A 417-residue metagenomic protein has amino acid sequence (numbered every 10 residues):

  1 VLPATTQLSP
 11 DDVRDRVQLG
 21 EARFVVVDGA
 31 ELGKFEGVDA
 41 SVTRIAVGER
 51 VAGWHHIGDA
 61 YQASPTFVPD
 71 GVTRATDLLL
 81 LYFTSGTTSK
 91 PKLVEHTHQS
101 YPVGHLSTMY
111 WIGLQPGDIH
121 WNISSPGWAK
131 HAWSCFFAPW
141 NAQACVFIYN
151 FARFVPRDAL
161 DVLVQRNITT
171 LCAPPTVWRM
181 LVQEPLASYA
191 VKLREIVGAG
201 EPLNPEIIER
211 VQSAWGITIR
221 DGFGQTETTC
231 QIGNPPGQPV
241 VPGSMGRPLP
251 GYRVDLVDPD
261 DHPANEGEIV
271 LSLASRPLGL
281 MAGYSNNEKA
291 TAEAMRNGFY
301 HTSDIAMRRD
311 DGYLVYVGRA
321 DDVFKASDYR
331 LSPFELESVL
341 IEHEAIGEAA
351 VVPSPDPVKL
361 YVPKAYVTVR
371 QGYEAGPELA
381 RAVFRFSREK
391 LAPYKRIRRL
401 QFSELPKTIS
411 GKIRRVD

Functional and structural regions predicted by a protein language model:
L2-D15, G29-E31, S124-S125, A144-Q165 (+2 more regions): ATP-dependent adenylate-forming carboxylate-activation enzymes
L8, D15-R16, R23-D28, L171 (+4 more regions): AMP-binding/adenylate-forming catalytic core of the ANL superfamily
F24, A30-A75: ANL superfamily adenylate-forming
V51-A52, Q62-F83, S89-K90, G113-I119: Conserved pre-ATP/AMP-binding loop-to-beta segment of ANL
P102-N122, P126-T169, E184: Conserved AMP-binding/adenylation subdomain of ANL enzymes
N141, I168-A173, V182-V241, R253 (+1 more regions): Gly/Ser/Thr-rich phosphate-binding loop
P248, D260-E293, L331: Conserved ATP/PPi-binding loop(s) of AMP-dependent carboxylate-activating enzymes
R253-L273, M307-D311, E374-A380, R414-R415: Conserved beta-loop-beta connector loops within the AMP-binding
